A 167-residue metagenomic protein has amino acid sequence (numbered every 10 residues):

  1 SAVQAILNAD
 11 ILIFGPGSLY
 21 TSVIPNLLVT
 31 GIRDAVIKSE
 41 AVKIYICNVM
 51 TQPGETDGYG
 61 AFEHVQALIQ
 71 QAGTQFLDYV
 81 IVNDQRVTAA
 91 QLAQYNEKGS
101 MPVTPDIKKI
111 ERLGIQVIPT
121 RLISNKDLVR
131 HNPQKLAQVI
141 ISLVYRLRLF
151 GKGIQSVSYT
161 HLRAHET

Functional and structural regions predicted by a protein language model:
S1-S18: Active-site gating loop/helix substructures
L7, L19, V23-F76, V87 (+1 more regions): Conserved phosphate- and dinucleotide-binding cores of soluble alpha/beta proteins, encompassing both enzyme active
I46-N48, N83, T120: Generic beta-sheet signal
V80: Extended, charge-enriched "interface" segments that sit outside catalytic cores
Y95-L113, I118, H131-A137: A C-terminal functional module that forms or caps the active site or interfaces directly with catalytic machinery
R121-L128: A short, acidic, flexible beta-alpha connecting loop/helix-capping segment that sits on the rim of active
I140-G151: Short, hydrophobic alpha-helical segments
T160-T167: Conserved small/polar residues in nucleotide/adenosyl-binding loops
